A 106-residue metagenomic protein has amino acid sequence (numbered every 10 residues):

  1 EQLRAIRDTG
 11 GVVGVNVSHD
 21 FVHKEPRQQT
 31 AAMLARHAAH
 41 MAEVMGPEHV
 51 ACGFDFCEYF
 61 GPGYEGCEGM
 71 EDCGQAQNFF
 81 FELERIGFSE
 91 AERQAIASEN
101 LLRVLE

Functional and structural regions predicted by a protein language model:
E1, P26-Q28, E68-G69: Glycine-rich tight-turn/loop motif centered on a GG-T
E1-G11, A32-H49: Histidine/acidic residue-rich metal-binding segments in metalloenzymes
V15-V17, M45-G69: Short acidic/histidine-rich active-site segments
H19-V22, L102: Short, catalytically relevant binding-site loops at active-site mouths
F21-R36: Active-site glycine- and acidic-residue-rich loops that bind and position anionic ligands or nucleotide-like cofactors
H40-V44, G66, N78-I86: Short basic/hydrophobic patches in alpha-helices and adjacent helix-turn junctions that form amphipathic surface motifs
E71-E106: Mid-to-C-terminal alpha-helical segments outside catalytic/metal-binding sites
